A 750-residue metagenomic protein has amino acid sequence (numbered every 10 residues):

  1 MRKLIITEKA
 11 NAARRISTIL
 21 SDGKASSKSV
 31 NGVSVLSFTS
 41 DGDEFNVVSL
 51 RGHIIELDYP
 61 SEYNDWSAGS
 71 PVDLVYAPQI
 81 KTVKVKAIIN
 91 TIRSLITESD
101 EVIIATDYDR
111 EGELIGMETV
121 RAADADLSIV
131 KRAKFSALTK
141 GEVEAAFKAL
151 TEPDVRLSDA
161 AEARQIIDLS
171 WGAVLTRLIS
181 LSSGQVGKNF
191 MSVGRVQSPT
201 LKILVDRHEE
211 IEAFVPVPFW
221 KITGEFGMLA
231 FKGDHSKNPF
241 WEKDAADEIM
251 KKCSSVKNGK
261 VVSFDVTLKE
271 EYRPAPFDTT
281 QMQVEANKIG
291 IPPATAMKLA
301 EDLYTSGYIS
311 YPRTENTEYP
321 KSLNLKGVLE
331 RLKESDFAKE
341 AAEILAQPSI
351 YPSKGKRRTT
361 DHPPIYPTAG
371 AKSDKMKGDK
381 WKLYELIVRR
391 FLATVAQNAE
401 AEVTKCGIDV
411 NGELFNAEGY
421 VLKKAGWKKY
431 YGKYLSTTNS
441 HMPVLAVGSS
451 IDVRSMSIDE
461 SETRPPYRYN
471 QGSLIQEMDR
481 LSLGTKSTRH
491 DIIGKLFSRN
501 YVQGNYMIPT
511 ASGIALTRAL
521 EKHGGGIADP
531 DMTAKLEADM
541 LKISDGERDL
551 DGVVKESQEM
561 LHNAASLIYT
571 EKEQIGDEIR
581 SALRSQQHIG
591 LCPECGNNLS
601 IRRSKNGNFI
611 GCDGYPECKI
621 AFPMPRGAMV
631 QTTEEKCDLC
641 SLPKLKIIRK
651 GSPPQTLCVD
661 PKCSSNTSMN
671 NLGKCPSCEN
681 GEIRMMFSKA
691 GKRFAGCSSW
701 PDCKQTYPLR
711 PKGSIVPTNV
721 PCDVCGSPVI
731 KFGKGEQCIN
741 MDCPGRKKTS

Functional and structural regions predicted by a protein language model:
M1-A173, R454: Intrinsically disordered, low-complexity regulatory segments
M1-R2, D107-D109, G187-F190, V266-A275 (+3 more regions): Conserved short loop/turn motifs at secondary-structure junctions
R2-L4, L36, A122, E152 (+5 more regions): Basic, low-complexity terminal or inter-domain segments flanking catalytic cores
N31-P60, S198-W241, A393-S440, G611: Structured, non-catalytic alpha/beta "coupling" segments that mediate domain-domain communication and provide generic
G141-F226, T267: C-terminal or mid-to-C-terminal helical accessory/interaction module adjacent to the motor/catalytic core
I166, E242-A275, Q283, S449: Metal- or metallocofactor-binding catalytic centers and their adjacent structured scaffolds across diverse enzyme
F214-K232, G259-L299, G307-Y308, I610 (+1 more regions): C-terminal accessory/connector segments of nucleic-acid motor ATPases
